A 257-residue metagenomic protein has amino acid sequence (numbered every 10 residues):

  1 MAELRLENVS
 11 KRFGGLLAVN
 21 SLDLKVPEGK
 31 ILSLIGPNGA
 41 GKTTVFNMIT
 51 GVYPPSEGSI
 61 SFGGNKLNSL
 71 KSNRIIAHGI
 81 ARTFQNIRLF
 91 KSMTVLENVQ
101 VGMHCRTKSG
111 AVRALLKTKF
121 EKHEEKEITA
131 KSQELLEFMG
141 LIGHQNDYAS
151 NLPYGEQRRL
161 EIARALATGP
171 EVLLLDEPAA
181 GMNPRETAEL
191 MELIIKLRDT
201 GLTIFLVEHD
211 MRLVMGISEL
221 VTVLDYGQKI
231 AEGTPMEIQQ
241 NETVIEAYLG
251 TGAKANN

Functional and structural regions predicted by a protein language model:
M1-N257: Glycine-rich phosphate-binding loops of nucleotide-dependent enzymes
